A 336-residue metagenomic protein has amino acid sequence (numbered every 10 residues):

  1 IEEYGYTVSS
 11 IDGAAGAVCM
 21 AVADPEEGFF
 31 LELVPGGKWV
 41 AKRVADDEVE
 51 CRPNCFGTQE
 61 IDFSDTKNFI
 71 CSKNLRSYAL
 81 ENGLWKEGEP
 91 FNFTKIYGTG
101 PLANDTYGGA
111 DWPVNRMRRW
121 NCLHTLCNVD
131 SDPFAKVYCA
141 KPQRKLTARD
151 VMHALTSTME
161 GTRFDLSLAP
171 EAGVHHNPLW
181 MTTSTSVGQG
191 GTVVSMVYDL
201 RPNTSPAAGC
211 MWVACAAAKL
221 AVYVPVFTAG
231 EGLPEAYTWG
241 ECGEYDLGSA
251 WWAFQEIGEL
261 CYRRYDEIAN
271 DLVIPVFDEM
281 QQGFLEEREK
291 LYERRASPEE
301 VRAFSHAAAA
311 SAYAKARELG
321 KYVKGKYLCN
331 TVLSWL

Functional and structural regions predicted by a protein language model:
E3, S9-G16, P25-E27, C51-L336: C-terminus-biased signal that marks the final domain/tail of proteins
G16-V40: Long, compositionally biased
E32-N54: Acidic, His- and aromatic-enriched active-site or binding-groove loops in soluble protein domains that engage sugars
